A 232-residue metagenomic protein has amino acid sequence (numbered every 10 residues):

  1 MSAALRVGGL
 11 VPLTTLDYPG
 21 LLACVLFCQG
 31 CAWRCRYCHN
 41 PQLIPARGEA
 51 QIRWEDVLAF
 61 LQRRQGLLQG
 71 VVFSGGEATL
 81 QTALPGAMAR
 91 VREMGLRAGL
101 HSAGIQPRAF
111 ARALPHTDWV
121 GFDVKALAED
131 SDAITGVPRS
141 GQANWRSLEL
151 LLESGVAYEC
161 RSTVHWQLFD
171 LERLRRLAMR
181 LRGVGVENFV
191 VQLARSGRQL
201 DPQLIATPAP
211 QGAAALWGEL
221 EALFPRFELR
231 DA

Functional and structural regions predicted by a protein language model:
M1-L16, G20, W166-A232: Auxiliary Fe-S-binding modules of radical SAM enzymes
L5-V11, C28-G30, L43-I44, D56: SEC14/CRAL-TRIO lipid-binding/transfer domains and related phosphoinositide-recognition modules that form deep
L10, Q29, P41, K125-L127 (+1 more regions): Generic beta-structure capping elements
L16-I52: Canonical Radical SAM [4Fe-4S] cluster-binding loop centered on the CxxxCxxC motif and its immediate flanking residues
F27, S74-G75: A secondary-structure boundary/capping signal
P41-V71: Conserved alpha-helical substructure of the radical SAM core
A50-Q51, V137-G141, A206, P210-A213: Flexible, glycine- and charge-enriched loops at secondary-structure boundaries
L58-G70, T79-I205: Conserved AdoMet/S-adenosylmethionine-binding subsite of the radical SAM
